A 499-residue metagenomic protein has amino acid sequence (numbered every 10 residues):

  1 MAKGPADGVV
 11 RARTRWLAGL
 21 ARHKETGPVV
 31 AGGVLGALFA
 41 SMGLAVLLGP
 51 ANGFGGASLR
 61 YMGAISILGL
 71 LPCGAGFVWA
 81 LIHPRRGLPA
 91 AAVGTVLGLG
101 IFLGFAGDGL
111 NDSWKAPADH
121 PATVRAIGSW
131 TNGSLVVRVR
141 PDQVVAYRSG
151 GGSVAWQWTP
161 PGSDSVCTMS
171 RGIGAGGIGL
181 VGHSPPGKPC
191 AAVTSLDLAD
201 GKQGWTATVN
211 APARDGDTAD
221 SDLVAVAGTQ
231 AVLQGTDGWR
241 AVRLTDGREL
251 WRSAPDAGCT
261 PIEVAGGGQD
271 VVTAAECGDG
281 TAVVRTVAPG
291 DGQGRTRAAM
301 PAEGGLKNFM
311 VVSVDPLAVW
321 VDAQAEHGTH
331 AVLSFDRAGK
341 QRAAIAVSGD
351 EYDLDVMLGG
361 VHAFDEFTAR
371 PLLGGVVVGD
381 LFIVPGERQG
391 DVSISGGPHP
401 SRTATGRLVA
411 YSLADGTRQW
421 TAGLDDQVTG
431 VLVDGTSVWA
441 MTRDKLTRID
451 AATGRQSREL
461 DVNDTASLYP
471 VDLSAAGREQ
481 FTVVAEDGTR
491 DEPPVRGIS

Functional and structural regions predicted by a protein language model:
A12-G36, A40-A91, I101-V137, D142-T168 (+9 more regions): Aromatic (tryptophan-biased) beta-strands that constitute blades/sheets of beta-rich domains
H120-G133, P161-G176, V209-V226, P255-Q269 (+4 more regions): Repeated scaffold domains used in trafficking and secretory/extracellular systems, primarily beta-propellers
V136, G176-L180, A231, D270-V272 (+4 more regions): Hydrophobic beta-strand positions that form the internal "hydrophobic ladder" of WD40/Gbeta-like beta-propeller blades
P141-V145, S184-T194, T236-R240, D279-R285 (+4 more regions): Structural motif
R148-G152, D197-G201, R243-G247, A288-G292 (+3 more regions): Short loop/turn segments that connect beta-strands within beta-propeller blades
P161-C259: Non-cytosolic head/periplasmic domains of membrane-anchored proteins
W251-R252, D256-S412, T421: Acidic, serine/threonine- and glycine-rich low-complexity intrinsically disordered segments that serve as flexible
T453-R455, E459-S499: Blade-level signature of beta-propeller repeat domains, shared across WD40, Kelch, NHL, RCC1 and BNR/Asp-box propellers
